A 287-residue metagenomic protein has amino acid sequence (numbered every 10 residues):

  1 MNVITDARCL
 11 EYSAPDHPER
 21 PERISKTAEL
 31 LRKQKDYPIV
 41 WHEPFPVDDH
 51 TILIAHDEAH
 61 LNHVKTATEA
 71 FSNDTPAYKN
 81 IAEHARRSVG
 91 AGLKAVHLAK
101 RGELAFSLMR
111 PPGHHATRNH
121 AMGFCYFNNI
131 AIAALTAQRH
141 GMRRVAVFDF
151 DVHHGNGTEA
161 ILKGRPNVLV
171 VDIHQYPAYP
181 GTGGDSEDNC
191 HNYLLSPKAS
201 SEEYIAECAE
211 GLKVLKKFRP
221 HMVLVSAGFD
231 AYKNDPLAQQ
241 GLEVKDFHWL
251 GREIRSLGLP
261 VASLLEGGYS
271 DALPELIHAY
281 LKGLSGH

Functional and structural regions predicted by a protein language model:
M1-F148, H153-H287: HDAC/HDAC-like amidohydrolase catalytic core signature
